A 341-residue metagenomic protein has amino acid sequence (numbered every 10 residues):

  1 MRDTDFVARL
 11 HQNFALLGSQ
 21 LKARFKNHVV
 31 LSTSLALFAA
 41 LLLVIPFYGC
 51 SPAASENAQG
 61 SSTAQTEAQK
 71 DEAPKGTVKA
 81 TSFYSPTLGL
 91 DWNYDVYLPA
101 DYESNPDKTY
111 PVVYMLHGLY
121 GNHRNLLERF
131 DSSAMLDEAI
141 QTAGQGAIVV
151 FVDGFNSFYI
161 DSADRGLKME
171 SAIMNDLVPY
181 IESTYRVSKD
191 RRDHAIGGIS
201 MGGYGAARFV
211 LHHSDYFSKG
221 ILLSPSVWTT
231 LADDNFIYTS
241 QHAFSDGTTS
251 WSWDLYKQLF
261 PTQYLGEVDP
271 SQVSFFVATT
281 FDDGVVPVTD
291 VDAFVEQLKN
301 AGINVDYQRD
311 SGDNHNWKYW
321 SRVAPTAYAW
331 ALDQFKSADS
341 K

Functional and structural regions predicted by a protein language model:
M1-F25: N-terminal Lys/Arg-rich, disordered targeting/topogenic segments
V7, V29-V30, V44-I45: Short hydrophobic transmembrane-like helices used for membrane targeting/insertion
K22-L35: N-terminal Sec-pathway targeting helices
S32, P52-K341: Non-catalytic cap/lid and distal C-terminal segments of serine-dependent acyl enzymes
L37, L41-L43: Hydrophobic core
Y48-G49: C-terminal motif of bacterial Sec signal peptides marking the signal peptidase cleavage site
